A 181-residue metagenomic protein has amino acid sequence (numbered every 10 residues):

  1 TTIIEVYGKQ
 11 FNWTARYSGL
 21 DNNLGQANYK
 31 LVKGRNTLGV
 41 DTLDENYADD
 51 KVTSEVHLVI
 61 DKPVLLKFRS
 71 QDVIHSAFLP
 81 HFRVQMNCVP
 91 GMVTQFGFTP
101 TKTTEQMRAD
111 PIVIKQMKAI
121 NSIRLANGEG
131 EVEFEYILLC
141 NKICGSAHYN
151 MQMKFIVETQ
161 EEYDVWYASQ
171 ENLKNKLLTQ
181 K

Functional and structural regions predicted by a protein language model:
T1-K181: Non-transmembrane, membrane-proximal soluble domains of secreted or membrane proteins
